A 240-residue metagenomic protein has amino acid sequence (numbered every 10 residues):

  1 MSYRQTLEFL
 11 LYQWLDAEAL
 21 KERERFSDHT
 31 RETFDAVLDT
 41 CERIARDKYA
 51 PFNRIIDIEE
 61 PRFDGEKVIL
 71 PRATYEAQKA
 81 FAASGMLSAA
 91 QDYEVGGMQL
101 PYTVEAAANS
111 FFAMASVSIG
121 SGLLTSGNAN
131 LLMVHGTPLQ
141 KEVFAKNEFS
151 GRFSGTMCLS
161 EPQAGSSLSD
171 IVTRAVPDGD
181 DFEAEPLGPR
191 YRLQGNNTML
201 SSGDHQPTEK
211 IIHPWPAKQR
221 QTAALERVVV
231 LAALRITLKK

Functional and structural regions predicted by a protein language model:
M1-I119, L139, V143: Amphipathic, small/basic residue-rich leader segments at the start of a protein or domain
Y12, A90, N109, C158-S160 (+4 more regions): Residues in well-ordered beta-strands of folded domains
D16-A17, M114, M133-P138, S150 (+3 more regions): Short, well-ordered loop/turn and helix-capping segments at boundaries between secondary-structure elements and domains
D39, E76, A82-M86, F149-F153 (+4 more regions): Short, well-ordered loop/turn elements at secondary-structure boundaries
P61, L124-T125, G136-P189: Internal maturation/activation junctions in enzymes
Q91, G96-Q99, T103-A106, F112-N130 (+2 more regions): FAD-binding core of FAD-dependent oxidoreductases, characterized by glycine-rich FAD pyrophosphate-binding loops
V104-A107, G136-T137, I171-R174, P207-E209: Short secondary-structure boundary/capping segments
P189-K240: A short core secondary-structure module
